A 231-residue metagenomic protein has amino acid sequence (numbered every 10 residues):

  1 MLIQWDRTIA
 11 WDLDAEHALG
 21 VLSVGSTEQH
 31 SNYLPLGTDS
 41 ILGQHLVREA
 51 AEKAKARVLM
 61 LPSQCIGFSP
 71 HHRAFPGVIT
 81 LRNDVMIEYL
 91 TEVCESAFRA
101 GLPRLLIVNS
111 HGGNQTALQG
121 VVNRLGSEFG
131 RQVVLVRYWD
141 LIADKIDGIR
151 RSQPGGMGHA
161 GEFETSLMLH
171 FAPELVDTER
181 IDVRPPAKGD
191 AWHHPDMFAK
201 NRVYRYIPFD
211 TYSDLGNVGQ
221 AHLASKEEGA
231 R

Functional and structural regions predicted by a protein language model:
M1-L106, G112-R231: Extended, histidine- and acidic-residue-enriched regions that form the cofactor-binding/catalytic faces
